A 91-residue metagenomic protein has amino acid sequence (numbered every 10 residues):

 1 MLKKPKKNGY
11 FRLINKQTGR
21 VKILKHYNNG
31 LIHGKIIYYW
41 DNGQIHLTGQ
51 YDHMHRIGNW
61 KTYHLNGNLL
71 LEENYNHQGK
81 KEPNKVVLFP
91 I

Functional and structural regions predicted by a protein language model:
M1-I91: Glycine/tyrosine- and acidic-biased, solvent-exposed loop/turn segments at the edges of beta-strands
